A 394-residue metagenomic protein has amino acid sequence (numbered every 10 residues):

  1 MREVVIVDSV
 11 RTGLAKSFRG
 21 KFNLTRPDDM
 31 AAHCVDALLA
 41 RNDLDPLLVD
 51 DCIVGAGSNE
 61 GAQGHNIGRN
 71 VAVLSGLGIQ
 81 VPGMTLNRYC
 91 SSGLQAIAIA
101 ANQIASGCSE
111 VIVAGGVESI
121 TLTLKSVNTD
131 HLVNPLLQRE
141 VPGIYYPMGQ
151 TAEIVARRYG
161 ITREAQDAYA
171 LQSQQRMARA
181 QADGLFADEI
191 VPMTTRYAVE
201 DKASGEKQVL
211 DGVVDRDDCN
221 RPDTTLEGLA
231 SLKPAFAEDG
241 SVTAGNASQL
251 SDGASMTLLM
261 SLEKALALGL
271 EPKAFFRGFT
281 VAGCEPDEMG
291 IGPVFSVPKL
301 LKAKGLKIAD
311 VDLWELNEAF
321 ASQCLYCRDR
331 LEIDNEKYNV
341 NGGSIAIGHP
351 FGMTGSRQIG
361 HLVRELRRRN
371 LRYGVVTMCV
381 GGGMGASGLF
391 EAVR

Functional and structural regions predicted by a protein language model:
M1-P27, T224-I291, F295, K302 (+4 more regions): Condensing-enzyme catalytic core mediating Claisen C-C bond formation in acyl metabolism
V10-G13, L24-H33, R41, A168-L262 (+3 more regions): N-terminal extracellular/periplasmic Venus flytrap/periplasmic-binding protein-like
F22-V111, G116-P135, I190-V214, E288 (+1 more regions): Conserved beta-ketoacyl condensing-enzyme motif
P27-D43, I67-V71, A96, M148-V155 (+5 more regions): Short, well-ordered amphipathic alpha-helical segments that serve as non-catalytic structural scaffolds within diverse
A56-E110, D130-H131, P142-Q150, D223-Q249 (+3 more regions): Conserved catalytic cysteine-centered active-site region of acyl-thioester-dependent Claisen-condensing enzymes
L86-V117, A156-F186, M256-E263, R328 (+2 more regions): Active-site-proximal alpha-helical scaffold in enzymes
T151, E189, T195, R277-A346: Active-site pocket-lining segment
